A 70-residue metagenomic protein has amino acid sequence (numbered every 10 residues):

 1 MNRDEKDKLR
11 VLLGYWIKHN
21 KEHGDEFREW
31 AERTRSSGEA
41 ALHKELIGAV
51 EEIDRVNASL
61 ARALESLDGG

Functional and structural regions predicted by a protein language model:
M1-R28: N-terminal acidic leader/helix
R3-E5, R62-G70: Short, charged, intrinsically disordered terminal tails
G14, G24, G38, G48 (+1 more regions): Residue-identity detector for glycine
E29-S66: Short, charge-rich amphipathic interface segments used for partner binding and complex assembly
